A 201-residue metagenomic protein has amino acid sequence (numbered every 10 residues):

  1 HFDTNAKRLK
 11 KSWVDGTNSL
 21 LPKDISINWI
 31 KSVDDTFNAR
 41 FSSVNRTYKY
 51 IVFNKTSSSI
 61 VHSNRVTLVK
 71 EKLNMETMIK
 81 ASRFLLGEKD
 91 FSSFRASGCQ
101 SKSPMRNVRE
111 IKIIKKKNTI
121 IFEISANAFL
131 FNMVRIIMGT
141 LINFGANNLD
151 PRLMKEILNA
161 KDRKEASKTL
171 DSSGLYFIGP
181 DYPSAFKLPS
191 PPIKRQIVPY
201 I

Functional and structural regions predicted by a protein language model:
H1-I201: Structured-RNA-binding interfaces characteristic of tRNA pseudouridine synthases
